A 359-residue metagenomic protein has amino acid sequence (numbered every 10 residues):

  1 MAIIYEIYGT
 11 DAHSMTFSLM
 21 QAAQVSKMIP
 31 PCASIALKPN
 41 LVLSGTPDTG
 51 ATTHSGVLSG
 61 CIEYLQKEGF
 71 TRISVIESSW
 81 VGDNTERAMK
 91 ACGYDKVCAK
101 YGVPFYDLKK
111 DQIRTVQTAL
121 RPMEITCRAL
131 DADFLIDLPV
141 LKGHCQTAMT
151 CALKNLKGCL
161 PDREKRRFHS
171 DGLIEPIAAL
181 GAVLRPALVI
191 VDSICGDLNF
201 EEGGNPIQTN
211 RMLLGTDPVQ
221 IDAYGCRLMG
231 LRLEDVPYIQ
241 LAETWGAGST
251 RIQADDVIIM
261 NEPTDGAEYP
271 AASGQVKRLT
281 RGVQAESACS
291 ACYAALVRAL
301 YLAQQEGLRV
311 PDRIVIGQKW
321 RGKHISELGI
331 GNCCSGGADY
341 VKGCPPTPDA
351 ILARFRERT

Functional and structural regions predicted by a protein language model:
M1-T359: N-terminal and secondary-structure boundary signal
